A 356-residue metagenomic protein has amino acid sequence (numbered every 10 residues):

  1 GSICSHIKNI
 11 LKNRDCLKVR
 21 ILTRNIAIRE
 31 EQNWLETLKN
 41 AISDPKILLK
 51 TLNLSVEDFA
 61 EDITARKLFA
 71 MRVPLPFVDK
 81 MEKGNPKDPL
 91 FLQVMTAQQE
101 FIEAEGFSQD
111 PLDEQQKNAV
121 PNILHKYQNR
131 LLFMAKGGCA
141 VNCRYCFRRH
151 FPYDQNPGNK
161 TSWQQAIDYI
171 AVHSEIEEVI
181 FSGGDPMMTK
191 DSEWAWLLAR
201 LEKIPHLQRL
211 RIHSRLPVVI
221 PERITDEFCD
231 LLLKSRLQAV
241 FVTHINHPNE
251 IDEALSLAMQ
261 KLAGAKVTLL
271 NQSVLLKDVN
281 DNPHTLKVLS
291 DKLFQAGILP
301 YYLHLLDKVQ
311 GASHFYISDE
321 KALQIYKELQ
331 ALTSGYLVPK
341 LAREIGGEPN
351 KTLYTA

Functional and structural regions predicted by a protein language model:
G1-H125: Flexible, acidic/Gly-rich N-terminal and inter-domain linker regions that tether and position cofactor-handling modules
A70-V73, Q116-R148: N-terminal pre-triad scaffold of radical SAM enzymes
F77, C143, Y301: Conserved, mostly hydrophobic/aromatic
F133, V179-F181: Hydrophobic positions in the central parallel beta-sheet of the AAA+
C146-G158: Iron-sulfur (Fe-S) cluster-binding segments and ferredoxin-like electron-carrier domains, especially [2Fe-2S]
Q164, D168-E178, M187-T333: Conserved AdoMet/S-adenosylmethionine-binding subsite of the radical SAM
P186-M187, P217, G347-T352: Short, internal active-site loops enriched in acidic
Q324-A356: C-terminal accessory regions of radical SAM enzymes
